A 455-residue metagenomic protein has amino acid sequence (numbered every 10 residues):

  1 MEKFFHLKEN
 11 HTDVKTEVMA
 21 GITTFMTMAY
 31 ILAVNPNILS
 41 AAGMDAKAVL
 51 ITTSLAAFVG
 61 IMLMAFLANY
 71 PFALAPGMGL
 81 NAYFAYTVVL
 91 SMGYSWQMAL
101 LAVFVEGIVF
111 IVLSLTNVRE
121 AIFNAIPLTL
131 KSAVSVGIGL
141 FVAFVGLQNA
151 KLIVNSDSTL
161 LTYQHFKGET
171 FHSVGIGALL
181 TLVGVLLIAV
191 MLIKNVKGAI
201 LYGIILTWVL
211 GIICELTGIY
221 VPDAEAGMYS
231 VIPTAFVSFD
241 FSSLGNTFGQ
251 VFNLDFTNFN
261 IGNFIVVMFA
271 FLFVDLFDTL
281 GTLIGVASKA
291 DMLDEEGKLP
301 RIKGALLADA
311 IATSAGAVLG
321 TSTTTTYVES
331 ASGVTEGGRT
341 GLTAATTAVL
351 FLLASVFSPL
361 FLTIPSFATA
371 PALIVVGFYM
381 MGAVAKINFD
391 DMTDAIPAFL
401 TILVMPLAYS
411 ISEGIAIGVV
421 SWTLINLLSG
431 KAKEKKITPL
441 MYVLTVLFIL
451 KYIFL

Functional and structural regions predicted by a protein language model:
M1-A48, Q164-K167, I204, W208-I302 (+1 more regions): Helix-loop-helix hairpins and the membrane-proximal interhelical loops of multi-pass alpha-helical transport proteins
M1-N35, A56, G77-Y86, L90-I138 (+1 more regions): Helix-loop-helix junctions within the multi-pass membrane cores of secondary transporters/permeases
H11, K15, V183, I265-F269 (+3 more regions): Alpha-helical membrane-protein architecture signal
V18, I38, I122, G198 (+3 more regions): Residue-level signature of catalytic and energy-coupling elements of molecular machines, predominantly ATP/GTP-dependent
G43-M62: Loop-to-helix transition at the N-terminal end of transmembrane alpha-helices
A46-K47, F72, W96, I411: Membrane-helix interface/capping residues of multi-pass secondary transporters
G60-A73, A189-L192, A270-D278, D309-L319 (+3 more regions): Transmembrane alpha-helix interface/packing and boundary motifs in multi-pass membrane proteins, characterized by
M92-V209, A345-L455: Membrane-embedded alpha-helical modules
